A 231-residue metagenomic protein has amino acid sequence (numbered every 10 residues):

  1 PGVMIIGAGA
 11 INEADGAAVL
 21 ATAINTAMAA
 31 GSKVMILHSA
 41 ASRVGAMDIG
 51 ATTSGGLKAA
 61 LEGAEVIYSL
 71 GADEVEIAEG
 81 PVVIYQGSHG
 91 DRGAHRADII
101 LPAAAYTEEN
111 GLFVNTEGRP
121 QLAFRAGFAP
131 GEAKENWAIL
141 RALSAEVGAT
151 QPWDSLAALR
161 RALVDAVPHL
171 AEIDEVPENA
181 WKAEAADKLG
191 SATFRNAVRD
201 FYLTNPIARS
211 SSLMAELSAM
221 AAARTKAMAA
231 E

Functional and structural regions predicted by a protein language model:
P1-I173, K226-E231: Non-catalytic alpha/beta scaffold blocks inside enzyme catalytic domains
R160-E231: Long, low-complexity segments enriched in small/aliphatic residues
